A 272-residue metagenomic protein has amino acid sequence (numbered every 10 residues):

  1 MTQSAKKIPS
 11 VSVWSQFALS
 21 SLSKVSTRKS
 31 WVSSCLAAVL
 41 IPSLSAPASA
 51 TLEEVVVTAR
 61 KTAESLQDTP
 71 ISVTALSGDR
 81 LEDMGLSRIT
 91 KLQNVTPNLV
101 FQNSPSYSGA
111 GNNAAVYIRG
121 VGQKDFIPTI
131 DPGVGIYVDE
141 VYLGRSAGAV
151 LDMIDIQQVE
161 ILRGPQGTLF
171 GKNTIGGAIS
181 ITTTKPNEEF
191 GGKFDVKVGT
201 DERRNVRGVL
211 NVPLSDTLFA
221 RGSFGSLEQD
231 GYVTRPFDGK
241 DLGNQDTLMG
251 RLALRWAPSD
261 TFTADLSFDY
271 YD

Functional and structural regions predicted by a protein language model:
M1-T96, N211, D260-T261: N-terminal Sec signal peptide and the immediately downstream disordered periplasmic leader that contains the TonB box
L52-E189: Acidic, small-polar-rich N-terminal luminal/periplasmic segments of exported/outer-membrane proteins
T62-E64, N98, G199-D201, L227-G231 (+1 more regions): Structural signature of outer-membrane beta-barrel domains
K124, R255-P258, D272: Change "in soluble alpha/beta enzymes" to "in soluble alpha/beta proteins
G133, R145, I154-Q157, T168-G250 (+1 more regions): Outer-membrane beta-barrel translocator/receptor signature
V138-E140, V212, L254-W256: Residue-level signature of outer-membrane beta-barrel architecture
T263-D272: Flexible loop and strand-edge segments within Gram-negative outer membrane beta-barrel domains
